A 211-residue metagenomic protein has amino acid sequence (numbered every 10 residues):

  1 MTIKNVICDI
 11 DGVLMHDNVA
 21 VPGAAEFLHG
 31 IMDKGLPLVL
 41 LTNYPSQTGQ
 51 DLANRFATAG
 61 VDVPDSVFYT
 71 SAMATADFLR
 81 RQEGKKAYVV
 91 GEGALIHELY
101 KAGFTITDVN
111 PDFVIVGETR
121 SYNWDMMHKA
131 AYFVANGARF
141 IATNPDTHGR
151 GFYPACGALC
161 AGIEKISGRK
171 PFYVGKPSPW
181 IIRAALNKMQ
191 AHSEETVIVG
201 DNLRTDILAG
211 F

Functional and structural regions predicted by a protein language model:
M1-I10, L14-F211: HAD-like aspartate-dependent phosphatase fold
